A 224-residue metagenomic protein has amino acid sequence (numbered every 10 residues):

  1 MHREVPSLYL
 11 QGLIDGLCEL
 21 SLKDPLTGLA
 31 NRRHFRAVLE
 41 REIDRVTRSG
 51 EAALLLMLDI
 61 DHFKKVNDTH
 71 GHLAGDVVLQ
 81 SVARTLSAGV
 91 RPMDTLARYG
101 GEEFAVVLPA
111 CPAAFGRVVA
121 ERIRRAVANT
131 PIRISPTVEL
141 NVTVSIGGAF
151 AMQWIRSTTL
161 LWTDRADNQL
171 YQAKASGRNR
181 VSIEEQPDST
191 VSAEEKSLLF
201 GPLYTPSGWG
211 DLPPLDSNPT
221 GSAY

Functional and structural regions predicted by a protein language model:
M1-P25, R33-D44, D94-T95, V107: Signal-transducing coiled-coil linker helices
S7, R117, A151-S182, S189-S217: Catalytic-core segments of nucleotide cyclases and related cyclic-nucleotide turnover enzymes
G16, S21, R41-L54, L58 (+4 more regions): Nucleotide second-messenger and two-component phosphorelay signaling modules
C18-A37, L58-G71, Q80: Conserved nucleotide-binding and Mg2+-coordinating catalytic segments in signaling enzymes
F63, V82, L96-Y99, F104 (+1 more regions): Hydrophobic framework residues that shape the active-site pocket of cyclic nucleotide turnover catalytic cores
A83-R84, F115-I132, D167: Alpha-helical scaffold within the catalytic cores of cyclic-nucleotide enzymes
R98, V127-V144, K174: Catalytic core regions of nucleotide second-messenger enzymes
V107-G116, S135-E139, V144-W162: Catalytic strand-loop-helix junctions within cyclic-nucleotide turnover domains
